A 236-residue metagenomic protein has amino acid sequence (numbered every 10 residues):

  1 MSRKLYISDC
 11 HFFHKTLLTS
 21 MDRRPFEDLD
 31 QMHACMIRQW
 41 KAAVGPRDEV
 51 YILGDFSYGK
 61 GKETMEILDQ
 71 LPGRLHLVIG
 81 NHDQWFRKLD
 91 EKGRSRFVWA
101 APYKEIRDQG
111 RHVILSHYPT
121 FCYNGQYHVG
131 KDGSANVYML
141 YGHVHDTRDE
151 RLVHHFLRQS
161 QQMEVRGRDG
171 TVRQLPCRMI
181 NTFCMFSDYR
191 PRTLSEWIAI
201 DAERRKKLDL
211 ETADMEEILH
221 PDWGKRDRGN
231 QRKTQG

Functional and structural regions predicted by a protein language model:
M1, K233-G236: Short intrinsically disordered terminal tails
M1-R3, R173: Extreme N-terminus of proteins, especially the signal/transit-peptide cleavage junction and the first residues
L5-S8, F12-D108: Core catalytic region of metal-dependent phosphoesterases/phosphodiesterases, especially metallo-beta-lactamase-like
M36-Q39, L219-D222, R232-T234: Membrane-embedded alpha-helical bundles that constitute the cytochrome b-like, heme-associated redox core of multi-pass
R94-N230: Conserved beta-sheet core of the metallophosphoesterase superfamily
